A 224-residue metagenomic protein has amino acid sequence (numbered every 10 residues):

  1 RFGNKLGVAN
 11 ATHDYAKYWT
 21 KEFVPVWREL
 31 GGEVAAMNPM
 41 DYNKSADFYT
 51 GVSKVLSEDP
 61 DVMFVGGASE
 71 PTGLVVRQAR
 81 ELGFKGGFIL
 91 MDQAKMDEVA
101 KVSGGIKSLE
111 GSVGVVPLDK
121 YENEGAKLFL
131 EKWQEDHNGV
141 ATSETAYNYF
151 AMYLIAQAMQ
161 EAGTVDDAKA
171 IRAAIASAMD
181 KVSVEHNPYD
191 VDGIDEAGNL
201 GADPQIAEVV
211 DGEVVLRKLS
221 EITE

Functional and structural regions predicted by a protein language model:
R1-E224: Extracytosolic ligand-binding ectodomains
